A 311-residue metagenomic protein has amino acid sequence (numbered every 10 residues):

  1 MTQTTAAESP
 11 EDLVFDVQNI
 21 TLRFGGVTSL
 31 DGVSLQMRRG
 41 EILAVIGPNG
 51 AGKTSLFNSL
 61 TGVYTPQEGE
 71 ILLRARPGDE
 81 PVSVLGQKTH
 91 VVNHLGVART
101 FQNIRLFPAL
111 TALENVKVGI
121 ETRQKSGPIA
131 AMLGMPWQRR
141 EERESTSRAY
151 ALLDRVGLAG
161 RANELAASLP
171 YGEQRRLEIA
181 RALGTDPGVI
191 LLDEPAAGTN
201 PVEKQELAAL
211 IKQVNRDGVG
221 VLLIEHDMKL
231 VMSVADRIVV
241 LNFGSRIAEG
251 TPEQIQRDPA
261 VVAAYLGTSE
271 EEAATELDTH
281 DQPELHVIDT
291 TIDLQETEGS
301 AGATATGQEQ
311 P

Functional and structural regions predicted by a protein language model:
T2-G299, G307-P311: Glycine-rich phosphate-binding loops of nucleotide-dependent enzymes
